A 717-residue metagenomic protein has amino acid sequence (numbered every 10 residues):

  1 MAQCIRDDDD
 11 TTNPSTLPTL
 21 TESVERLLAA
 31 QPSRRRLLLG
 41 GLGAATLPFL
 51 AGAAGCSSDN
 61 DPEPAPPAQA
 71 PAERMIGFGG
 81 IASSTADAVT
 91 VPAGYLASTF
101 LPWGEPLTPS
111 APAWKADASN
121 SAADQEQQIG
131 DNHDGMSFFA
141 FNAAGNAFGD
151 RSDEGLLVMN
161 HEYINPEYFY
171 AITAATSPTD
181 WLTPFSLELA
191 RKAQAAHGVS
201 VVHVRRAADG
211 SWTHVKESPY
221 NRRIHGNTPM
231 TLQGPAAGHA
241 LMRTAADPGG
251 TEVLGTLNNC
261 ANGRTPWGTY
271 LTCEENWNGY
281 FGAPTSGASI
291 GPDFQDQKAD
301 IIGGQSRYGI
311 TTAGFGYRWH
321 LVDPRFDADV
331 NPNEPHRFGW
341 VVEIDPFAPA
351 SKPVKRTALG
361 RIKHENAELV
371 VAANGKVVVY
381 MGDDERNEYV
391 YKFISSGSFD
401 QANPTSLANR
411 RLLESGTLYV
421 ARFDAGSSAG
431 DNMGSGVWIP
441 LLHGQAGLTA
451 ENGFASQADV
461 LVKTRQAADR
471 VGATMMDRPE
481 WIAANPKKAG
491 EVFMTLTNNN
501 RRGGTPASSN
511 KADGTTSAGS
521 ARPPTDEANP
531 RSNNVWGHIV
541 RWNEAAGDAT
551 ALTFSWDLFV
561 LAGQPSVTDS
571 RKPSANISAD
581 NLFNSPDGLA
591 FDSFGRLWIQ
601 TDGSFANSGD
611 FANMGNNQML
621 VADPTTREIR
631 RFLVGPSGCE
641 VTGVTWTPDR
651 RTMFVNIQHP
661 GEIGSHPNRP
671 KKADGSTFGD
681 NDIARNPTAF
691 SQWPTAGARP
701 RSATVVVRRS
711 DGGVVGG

Functional and structural regions predicted by a protein language model:
M1-P32, L47-P48: N-terminal secretory signal peptides
A30, R36-S57: N-terminal export signals
P71-N259, G263-P266, T272-G279, A288-D345 (+6 more regions): Long, well-ordered hydrophobic secondary-structure segments characteristic of membrane-embedded and membrane-proximal
T90-T99, P112-D124, D209-G250, I344-R361 (+3 more regions): Blade-edge beta-strand/turn elements of extracellular beta-propeller and related beta-sheet repeat scaffolds
D124-F138, P248-A261, R470-W481, A575-A590 (+1 more regions): Signature of short aromatic-glycine-proline-rich micro-motifs recurring in repeat-based ectodomains
A140-A143, T265-P266, V371-N374, P486-K488 (+2 more regions): Residue-level detector of Asp-centered blade-edge/turn motifs that repeat once per structural unit in beta-propeller
L187-H197, G210-R222, E388-A467, V471-T474 (+7 more regions): Beta-propeller fold recognition
I577-P624: Loop/turn-rich, solvent-exposed surfaces of beta-rich toroidal or solenoidal domains
